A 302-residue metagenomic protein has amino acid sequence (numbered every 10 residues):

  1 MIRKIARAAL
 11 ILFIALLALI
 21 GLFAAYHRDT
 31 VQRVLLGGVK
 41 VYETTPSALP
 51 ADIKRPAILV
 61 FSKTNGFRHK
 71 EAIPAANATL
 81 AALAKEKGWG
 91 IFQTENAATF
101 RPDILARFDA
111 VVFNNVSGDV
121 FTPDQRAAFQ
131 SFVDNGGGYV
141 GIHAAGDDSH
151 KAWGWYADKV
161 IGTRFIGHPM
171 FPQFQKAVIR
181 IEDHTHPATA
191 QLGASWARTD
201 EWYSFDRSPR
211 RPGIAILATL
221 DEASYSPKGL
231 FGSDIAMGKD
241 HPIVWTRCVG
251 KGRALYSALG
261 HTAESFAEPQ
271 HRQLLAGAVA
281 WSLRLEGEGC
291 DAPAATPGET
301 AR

Functional and structural regions predicted by a protein language model:
M1-L17: N-terminal Sec-pathway targeting helices
K4-A8, K70-D148: Helical hinge/lid and interdomain linker segments adjacent to catalytic or ligand-binding clefts that mediate domain
I11-I14, F23-I53, A82, E86 (+3 more regions): Extracellular ligand-binding/catalytic regions of CAZymes and related secreted enzymes and adhesion modules
K54-F67: Short beta-strand segments enriched in small/hydrophobic residues
P56, N135-G138, G252: A short helix->loop->beta-strand "cap" motif at the edges of active sites that frequently abuts
T64-F67, A97-F100, V116-V120, Y139 (+5 more regions): Solvent-exposed loop/turn segments at secondary-structure junctions within structured extracellular/periplasmic domains
D119-A194: A glycine-rich, often tryptophan-bearing local segment used as a flexible ligand/cofactor-contacting loop or short
F171-G250: Catalytic beta-strand/loop cores that center a nucleophilic Ser/Cys/Thr and support acyl-enzyme chemistry
